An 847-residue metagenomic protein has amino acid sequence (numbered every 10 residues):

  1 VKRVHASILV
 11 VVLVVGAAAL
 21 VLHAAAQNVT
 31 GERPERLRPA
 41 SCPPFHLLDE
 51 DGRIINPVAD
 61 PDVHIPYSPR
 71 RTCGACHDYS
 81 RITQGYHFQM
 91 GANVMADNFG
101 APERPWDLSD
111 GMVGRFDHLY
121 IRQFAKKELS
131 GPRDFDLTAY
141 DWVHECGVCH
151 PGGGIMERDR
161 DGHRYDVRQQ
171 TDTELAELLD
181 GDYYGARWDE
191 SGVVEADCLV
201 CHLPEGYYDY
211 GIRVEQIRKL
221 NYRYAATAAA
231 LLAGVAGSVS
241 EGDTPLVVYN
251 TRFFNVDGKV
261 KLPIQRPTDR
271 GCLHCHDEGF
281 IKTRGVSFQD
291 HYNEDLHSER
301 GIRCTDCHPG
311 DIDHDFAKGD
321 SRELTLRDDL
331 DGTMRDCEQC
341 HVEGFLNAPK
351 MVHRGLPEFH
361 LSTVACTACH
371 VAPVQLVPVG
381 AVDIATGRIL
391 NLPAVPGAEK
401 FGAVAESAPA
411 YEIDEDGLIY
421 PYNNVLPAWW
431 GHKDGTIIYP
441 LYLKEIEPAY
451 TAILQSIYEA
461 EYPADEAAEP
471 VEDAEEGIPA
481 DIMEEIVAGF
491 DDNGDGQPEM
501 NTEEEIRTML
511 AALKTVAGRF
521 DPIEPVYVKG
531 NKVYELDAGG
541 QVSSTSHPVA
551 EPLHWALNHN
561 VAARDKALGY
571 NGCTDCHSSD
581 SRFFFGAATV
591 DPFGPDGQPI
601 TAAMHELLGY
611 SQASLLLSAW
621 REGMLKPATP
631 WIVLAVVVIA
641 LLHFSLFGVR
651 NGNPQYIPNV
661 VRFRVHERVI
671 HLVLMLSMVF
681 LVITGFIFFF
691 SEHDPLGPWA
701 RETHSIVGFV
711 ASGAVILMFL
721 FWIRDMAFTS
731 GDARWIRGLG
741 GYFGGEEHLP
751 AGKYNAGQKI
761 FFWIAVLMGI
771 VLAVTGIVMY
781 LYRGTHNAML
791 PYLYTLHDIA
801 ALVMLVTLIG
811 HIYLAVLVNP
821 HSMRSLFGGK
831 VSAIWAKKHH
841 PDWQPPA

Functional and structural regions predicted by a protein language model:
V1-V11: Bacterial N-terminal signal peptides that target proteins for export
K2-R3, K219, R223, I657-V660: N-terminal capping/interface segment
V10-A19: Bacterial N-terminal signal peptides
L20, S238-E241, N391, F689 (+2 more regions): Intrinsically disordered, low-complexity, compositionally biased regions/tails
A24-G74, D78-I82, A92-V286, D290-P654 (+3 more regions): C-type cytochrome heme-c attachment and multiheme electron-transfer modules
I600-Y610, P627, W631-A847: Membrane-embedded alpha-helical bundles that constitute the cytochrome b-like, heme-associated redox core of multi-pass
